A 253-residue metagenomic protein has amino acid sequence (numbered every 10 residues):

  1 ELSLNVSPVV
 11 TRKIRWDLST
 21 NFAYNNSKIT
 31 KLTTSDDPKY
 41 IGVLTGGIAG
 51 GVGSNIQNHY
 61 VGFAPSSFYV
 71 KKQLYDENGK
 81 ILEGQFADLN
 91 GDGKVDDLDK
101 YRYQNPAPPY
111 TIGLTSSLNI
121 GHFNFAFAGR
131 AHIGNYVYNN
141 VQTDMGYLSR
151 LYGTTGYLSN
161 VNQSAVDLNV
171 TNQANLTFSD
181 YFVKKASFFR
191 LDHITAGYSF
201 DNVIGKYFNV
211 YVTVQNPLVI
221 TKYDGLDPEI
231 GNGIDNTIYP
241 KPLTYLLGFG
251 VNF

Functional and structural regions predicted by a protein language model:
L2-L4, L18-T20, F127, V210-V212 (+1 more regions): Membrane-embedded beta-strand positions of outer-membrane beta-barrel proteins
V6-P8, F22-K28, I120-H122, A131-N135 (+4 more regions): Transmembrane beta-strands of outer-membrane beta-barrel pores
S7-P106, K222: Conserved small-residue
R12, H122-F127, V203-I204, F208: Repeated loop/turn-to-beta-strand initiation elements of outer-membrane beta-barrel proteins
I14, P108-I112, S187-D192, K206 (+1 more regions): Residues that define the transmembrane beta-barrel architecture of outer-membrane proteins
I14-W16, Y24-L44, G134-Q163, I220-P228: Outer-membrane beta-barrel and related beta-rich outer-membrane complex signature in Gram-negative bacteria
G42-Y69, D76-G79, T154, S159-V166 (+2 more regions): C-terminal beta-signal and terminal closure region of outer-membrane beta-barrel proteins
N78, H132-Q215: Extracytoplasmic gating/loop element in the C-terminal half of outer-membrane beta-barrel translocons and assembly
